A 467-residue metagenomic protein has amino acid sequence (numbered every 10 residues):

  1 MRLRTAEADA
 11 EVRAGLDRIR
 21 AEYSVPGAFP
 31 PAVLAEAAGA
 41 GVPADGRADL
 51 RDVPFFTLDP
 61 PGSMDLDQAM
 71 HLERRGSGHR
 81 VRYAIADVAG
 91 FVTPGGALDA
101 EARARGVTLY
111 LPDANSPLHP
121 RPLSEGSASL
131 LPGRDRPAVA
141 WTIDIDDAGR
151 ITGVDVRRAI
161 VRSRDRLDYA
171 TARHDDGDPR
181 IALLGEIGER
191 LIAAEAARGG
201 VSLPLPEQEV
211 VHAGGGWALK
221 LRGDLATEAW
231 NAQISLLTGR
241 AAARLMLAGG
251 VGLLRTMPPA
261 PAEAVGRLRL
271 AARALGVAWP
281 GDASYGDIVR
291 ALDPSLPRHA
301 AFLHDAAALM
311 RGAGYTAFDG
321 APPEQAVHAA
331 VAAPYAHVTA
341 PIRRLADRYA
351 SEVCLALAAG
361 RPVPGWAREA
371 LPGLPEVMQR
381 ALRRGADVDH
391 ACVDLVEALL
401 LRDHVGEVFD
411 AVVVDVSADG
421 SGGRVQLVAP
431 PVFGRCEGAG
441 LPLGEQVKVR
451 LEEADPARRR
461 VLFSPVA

Functional and structural regions predicted by a protein language model:
M1-A439, L443-E445, A454-V461: Electropositive polyanion-binding surfaces
F463-A467: Short, compositionally biased
